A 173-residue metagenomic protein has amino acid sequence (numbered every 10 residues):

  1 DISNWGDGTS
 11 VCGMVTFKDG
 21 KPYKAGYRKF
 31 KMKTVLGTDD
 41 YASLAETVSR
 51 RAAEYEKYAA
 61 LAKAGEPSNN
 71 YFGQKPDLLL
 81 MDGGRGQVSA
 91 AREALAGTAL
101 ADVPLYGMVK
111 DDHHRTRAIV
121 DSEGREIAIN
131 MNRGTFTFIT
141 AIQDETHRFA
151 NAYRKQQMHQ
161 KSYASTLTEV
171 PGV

Functional and structural regions predicted by a protein language model:
I2-V173: Acidic, glycine-enriched active-site microenvironments
